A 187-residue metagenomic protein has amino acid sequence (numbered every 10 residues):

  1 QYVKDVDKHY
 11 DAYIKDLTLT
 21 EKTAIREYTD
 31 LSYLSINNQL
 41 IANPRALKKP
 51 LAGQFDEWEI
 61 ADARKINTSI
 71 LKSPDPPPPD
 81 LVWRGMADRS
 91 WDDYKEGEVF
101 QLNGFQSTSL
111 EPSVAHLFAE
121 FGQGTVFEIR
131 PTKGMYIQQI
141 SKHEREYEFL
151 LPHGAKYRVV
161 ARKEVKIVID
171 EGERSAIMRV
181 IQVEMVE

Functional and structural regions predicted by a protein language model:
Q1-E187: Mono-ADP-ribosyltransferase
